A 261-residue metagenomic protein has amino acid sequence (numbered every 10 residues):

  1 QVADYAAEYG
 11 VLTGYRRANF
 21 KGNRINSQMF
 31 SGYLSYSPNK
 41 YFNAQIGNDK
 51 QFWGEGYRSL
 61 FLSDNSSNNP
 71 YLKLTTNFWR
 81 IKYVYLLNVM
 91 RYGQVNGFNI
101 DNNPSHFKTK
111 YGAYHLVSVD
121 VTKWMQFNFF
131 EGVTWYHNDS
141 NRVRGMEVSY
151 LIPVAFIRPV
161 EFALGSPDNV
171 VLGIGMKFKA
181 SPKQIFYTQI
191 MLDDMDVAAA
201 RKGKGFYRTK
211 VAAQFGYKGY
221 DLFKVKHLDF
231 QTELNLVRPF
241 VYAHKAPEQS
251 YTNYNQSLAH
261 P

Functional and structural regions predicted by a protein language model:
V2-L87: Well-ordered mid-protein domain cores that form the structural environment of catalytic cofactors
N43, Q51-F52, Y71-H260: Signature for the C-terminal beta-barrel architecture of outer-membrane proteins
